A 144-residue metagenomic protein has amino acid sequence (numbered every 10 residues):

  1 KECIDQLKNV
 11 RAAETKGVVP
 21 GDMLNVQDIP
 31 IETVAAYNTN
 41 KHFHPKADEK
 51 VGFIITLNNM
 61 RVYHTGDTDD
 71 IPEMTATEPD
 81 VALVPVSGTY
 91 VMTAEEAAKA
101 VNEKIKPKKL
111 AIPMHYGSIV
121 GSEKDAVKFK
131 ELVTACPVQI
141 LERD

Functional and structural regions predicted by a protein language model:
K1-G17, E78-L83: Active-site metal-binding motif and surrounding structural segment of the metallo-beta-lactamase
A12-E14, D28, N59, K108 (+1 more regions): A generic structural signal for alpha->beta connector loops
A13-T15, P30-T33, K50, V101 (+1 more regions): Short, hinge-like loop/turn segments at secondary-structure boundaries
G17-T77, M92, L141-D144: Core dinuclear metal-dependent hydrolase active-site scaffold
D69-D144: Cap/insert and terminal regions of metallo-dependent hydrolase folds
